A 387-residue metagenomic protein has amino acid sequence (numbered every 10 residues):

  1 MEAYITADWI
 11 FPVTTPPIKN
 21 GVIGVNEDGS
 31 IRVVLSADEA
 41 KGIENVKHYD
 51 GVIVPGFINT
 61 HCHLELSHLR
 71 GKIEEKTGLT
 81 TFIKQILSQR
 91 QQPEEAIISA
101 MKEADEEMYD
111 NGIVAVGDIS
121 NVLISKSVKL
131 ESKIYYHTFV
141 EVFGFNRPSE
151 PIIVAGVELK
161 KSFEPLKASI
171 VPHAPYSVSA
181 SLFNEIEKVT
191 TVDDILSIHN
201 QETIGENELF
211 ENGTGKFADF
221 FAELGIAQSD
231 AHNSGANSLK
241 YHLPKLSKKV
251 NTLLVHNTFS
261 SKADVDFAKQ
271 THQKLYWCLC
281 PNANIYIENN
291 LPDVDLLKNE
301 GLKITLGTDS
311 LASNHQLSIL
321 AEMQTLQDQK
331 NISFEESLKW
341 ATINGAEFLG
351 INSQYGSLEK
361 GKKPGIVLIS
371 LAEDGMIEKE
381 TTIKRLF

Functional and structural regions predicted by a protein language model:
M1-G21, N26, T342-F387: Active-site microenvironment of metallo-dependent hydrolases
E2-A7, E27, D38-T81, K102 (+1 more regions): Replace "His-x-His-based motif
V52-I53, R70-K133, V154-S162: Alpha-helical scaffold segments that flank or form the walls of functional sites
G56-T60, V116-G117, Y136-V140, A168-P172 (+4 more regions): Hydrophobic faces of well-ordered beta-strands that scaffold small-molecule active sites in alpha/beta enzyme cores
H68-S99, H137-V140, I204-V250, H272: Active-site gating loops and adjacent loop-to-helix segments of metal-dependent hydrolytic enzymes
K133-Y136, V189-I195, S247-T252, F267-C278 (+1 more regions): Glycine-enriched alpha-helix->loop->beta-strand junction motifs that scaffold or abut catalytic
V171-E187, D194, H256-F259, I285-E288: Active-site glycine- and acidic-residue-rich loops that bind and position anionic ligands or nucleotide-like cofactors
K245-S247, C280-P281, N290-L371: His/Asp/Glu-enriched, well-ordered alpha-helical/loop segment that forms or immediately abuts the divalent-metal
